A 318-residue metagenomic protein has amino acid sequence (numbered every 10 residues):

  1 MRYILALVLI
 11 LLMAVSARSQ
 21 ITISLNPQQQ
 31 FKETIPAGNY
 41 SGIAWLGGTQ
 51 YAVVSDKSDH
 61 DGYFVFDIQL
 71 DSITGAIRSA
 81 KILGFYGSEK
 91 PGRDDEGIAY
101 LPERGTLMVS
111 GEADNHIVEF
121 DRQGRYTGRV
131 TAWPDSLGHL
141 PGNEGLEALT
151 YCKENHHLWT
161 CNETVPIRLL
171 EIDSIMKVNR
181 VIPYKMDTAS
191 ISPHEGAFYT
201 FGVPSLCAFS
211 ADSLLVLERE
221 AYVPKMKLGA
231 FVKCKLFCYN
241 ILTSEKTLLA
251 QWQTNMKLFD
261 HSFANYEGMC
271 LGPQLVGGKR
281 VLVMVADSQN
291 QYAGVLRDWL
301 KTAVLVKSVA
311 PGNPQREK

Functional and structural regions predicted by a protein language model:
M1-I21: Bacterial Sec-dependent N-terminal signal peptides
S19-K318: Sequence/structural signature of beta-propeller domains
